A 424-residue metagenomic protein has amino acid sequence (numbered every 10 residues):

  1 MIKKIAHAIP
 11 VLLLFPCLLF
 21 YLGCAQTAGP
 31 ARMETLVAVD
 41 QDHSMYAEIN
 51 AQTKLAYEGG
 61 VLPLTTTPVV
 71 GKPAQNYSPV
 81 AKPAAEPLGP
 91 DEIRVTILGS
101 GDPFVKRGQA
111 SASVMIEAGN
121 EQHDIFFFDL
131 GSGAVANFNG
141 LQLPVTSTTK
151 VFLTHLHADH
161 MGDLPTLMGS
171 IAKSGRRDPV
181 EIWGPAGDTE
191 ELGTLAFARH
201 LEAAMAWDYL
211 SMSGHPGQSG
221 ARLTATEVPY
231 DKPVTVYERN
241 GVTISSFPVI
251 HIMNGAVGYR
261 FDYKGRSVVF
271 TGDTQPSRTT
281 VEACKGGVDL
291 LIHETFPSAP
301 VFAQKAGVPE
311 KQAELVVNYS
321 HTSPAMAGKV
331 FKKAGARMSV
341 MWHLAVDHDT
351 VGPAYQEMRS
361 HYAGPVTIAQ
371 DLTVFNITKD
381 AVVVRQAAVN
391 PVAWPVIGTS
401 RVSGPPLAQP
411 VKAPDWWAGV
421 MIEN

Functional and structural regions predicted by a protein language model:
I2-L12: Bacterial N-terminal signal peptides that target proteins for export
L22-G23: C-terminal motif of bacterial Sec signal peptides marking the signal peptidase cleavage site
Q26-V269, G352-V382, P395-V402, K412 (+1 more regions): Binuclear metal-dependent hydrolase catalytic cores
G29-A31, G258, K264-S267, Q275-T373: Cap/insert and terminal regions of metallo-dependent hydrolase folds
D380, A387-V389: Short flanking/linker segments adjacent to small metal-binding domains or redox-active Cys/His motifs
